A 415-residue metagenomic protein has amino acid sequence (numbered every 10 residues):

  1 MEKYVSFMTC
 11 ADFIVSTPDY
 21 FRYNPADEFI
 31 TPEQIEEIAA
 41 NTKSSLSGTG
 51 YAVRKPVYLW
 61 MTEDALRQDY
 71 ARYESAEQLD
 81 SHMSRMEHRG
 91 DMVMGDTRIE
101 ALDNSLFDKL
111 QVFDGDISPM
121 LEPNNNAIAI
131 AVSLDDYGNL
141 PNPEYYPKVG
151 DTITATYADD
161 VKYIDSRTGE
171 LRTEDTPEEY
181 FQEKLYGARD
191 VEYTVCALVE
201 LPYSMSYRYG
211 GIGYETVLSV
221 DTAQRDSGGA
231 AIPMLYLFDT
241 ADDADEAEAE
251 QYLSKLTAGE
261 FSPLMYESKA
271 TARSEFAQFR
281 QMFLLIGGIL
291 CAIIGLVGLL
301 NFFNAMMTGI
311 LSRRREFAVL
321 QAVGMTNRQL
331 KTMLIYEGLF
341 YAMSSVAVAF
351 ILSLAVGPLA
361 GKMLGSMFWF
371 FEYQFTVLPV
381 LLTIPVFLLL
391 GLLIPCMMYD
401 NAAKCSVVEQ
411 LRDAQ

Functional and structural regions predicted by a protein language model:
M1-E2, A347: Short, strongly hydrophobic transmembrane alpha-helices
E2-G287: Basic-flanked hydrophobic alpha-helices used for secretion and membrane insertion
S6-D12, V408-Q415: Short, highly charged, low-complexity non-transmembrane loops/tails of multi-pass membrane proteins
V195, Y236-F238, L253, F276 (+6 more regions): Hydrophobic, well-ordered secondary-structure elements that form the walls of internal hydrophobic environments
A230-A231, F238-T240, G288-I293, V323-E337: Hydrophobic alpha-helical transmembrane segments
R273-F283, Q329-M333, A342-E409: Short helix-loop junctions at transmembrane helix boundaries
Q281-A305: Internal alpha-helical transmembrane segments of multipass membrane proteins, especially hydrophobic lipid-embedded
G298-Y341: Interfacial "coupling" helices/loops that link adjacent transmembrane helices in transporter permeases
